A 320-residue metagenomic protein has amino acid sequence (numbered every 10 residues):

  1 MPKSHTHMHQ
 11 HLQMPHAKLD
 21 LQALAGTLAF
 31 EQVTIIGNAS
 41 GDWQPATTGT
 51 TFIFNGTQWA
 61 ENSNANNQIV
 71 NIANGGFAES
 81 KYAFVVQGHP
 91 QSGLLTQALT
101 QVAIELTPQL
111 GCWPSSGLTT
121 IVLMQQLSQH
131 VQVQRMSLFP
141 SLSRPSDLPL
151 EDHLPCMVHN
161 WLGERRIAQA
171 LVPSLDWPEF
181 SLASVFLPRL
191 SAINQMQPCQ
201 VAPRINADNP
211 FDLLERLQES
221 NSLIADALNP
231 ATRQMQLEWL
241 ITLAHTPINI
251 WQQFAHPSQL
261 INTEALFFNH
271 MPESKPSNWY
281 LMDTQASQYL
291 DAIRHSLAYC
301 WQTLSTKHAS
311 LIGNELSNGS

Functional and structural regions predicted by a protein language model:
P2-S320: Metal-ion/cofactor- or nucleotide/acyl-coenzyme-handling active-site neighborhoods
